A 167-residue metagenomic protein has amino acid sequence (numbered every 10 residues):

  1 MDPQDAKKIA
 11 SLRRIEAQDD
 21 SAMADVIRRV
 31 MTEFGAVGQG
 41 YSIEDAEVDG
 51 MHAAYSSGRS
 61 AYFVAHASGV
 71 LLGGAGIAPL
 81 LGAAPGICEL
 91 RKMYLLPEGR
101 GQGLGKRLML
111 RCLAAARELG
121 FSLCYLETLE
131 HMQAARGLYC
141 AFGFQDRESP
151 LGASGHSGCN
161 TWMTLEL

Functional and structural regions predicted by a protein language model:
M1-P3: Short acidic N-proximal helix/loop "leader" segments that mark the beginning of a domain or an inter-domain linker
K7-P97, M109-R111, A115, P150-G152 (+1 more regions): Acetyl-CoA-dependent GNAT
K8, R29, S122-Y125, L129-L167: C-terminal "cap" of GNAT-fold acetyltransferases
V37, Q102, E118-S122: Short coil/turn segments at alpha/beta junctions that flank glycine-rich nucleotide-binding fingerprints
L96-E98, Q102, E130-H131: Active-site acidic-Proline motif in GNAT/NAT acetyltransferases
Q102, K106, L110: Residues forming the Rossmann-fold NAD(P)(H) cofactor-binding site
